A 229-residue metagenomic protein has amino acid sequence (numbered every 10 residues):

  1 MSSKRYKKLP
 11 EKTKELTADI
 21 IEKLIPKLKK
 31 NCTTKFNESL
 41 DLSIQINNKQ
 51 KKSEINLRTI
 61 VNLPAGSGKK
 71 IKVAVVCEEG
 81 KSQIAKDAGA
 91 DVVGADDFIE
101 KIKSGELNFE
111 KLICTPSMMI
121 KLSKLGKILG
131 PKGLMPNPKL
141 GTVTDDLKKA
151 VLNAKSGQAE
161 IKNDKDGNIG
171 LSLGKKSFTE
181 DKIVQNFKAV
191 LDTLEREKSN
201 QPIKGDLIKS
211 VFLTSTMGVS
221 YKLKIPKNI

Functional and structural regions predicted by a protein language model:
M1-K14, I21: Generic N-terminal amphipathic, Lys/Arg-enriched alpha-helix
E22, P26-Q83: Translation machinery proteins
L24, A85, G130, L213: Residue-level signature of catalytic and energy-coupling elements of molecular machines, predominantly ATP/GTP-dependent
F36-L40, E197-S210: Flexible, glycine/charged-enriched surface loops at secondary-structure junctions
I46, C77, P116, L173-K175 (+2 more regions): Flexible glycine-/small-residue-rich
L63-S67, S104, I161-N163, P202-G205: Replace "in large, NTP-powered and nucleic-acid-processing enzymes" with "in large, NTP-powered factors and other
I84-D91: Glycine-rich phosphate-binding loops that contact phosphosugars or nucleotide phosphates
D91-E197: Long, charge-patterned amphipathic alpha-helical coiled-coil/hairpin "stalk" segments used as oligomerization
